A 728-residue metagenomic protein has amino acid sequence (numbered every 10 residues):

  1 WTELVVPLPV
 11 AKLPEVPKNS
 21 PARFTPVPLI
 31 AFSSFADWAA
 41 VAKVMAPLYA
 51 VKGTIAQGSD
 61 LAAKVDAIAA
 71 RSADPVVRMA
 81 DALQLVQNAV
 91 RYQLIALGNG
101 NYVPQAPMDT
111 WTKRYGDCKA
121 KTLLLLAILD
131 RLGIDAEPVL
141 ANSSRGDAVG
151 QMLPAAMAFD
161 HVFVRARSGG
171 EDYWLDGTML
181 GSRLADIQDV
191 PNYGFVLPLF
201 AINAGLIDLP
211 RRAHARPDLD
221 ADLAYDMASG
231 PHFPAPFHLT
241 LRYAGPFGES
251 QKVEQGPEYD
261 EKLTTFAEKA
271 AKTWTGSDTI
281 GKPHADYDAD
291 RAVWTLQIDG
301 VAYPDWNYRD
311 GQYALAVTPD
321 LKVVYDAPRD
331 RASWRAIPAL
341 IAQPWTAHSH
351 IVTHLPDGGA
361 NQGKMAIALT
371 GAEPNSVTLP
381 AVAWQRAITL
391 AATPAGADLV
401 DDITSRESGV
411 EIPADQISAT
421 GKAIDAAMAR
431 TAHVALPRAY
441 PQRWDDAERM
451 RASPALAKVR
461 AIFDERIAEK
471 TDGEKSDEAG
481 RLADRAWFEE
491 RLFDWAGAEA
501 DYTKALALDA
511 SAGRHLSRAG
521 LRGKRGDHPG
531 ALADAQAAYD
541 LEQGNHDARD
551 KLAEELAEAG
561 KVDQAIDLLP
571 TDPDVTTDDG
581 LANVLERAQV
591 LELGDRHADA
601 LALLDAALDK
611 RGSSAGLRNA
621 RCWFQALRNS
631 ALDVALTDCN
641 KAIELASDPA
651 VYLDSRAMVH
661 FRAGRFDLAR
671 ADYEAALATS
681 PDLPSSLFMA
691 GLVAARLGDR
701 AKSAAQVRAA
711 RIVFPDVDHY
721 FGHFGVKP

Functional and structural regions predicted by a protein language model:
W1-E474, E478-W487, R491-F493, G520: A sensor for short, sequence-defined functional sites
E469, G473-E474, A507-L508, L541 (+5 more regions): Structural marker of alpha-solenoid helical repeat scaffolds
G480, G513-R514, D547, A582 (+4 more regions): Start-of-helix register in tetratricopeptide repeats
W487, G520, E554, Q589 (+3 more regions): Residue-level recognition of tetratricopeptide repeat
R491, K524-R525, E558-A559, L593 (+3 more regions): Register position in tetratricopeptide repeats
M689-L692, R696-P728: Terminal, low-structured helical/coil segments at or just beyond the last alpha-helical repeat
